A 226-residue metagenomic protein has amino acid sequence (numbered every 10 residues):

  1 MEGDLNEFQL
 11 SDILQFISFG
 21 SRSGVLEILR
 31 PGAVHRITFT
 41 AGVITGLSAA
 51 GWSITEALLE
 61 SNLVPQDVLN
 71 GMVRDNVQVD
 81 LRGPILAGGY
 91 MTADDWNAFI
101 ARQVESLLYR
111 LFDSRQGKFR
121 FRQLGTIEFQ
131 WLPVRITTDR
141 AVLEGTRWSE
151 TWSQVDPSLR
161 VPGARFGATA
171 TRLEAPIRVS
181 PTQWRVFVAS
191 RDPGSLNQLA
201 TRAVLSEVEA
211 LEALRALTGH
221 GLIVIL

Functional and structural regions predicted by a protein language model:
M1-L226: Acidic, Ser/Thr/Pro-enriched low-complexity segments and adjacent helix/loop capping patches that create flexible
